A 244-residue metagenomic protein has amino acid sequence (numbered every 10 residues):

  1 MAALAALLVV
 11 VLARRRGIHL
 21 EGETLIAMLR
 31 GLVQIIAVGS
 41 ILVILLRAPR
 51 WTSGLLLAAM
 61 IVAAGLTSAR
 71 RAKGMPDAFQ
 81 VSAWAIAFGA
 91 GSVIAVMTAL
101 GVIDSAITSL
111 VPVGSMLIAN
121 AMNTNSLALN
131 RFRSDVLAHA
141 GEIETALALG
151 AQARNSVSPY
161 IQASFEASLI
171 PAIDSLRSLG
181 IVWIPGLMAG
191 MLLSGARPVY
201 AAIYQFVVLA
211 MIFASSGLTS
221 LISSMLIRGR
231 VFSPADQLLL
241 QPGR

Functional and structural regions predicted by a protein language model:
M1-A2, T52-L56, K73-A128: Loop-to-helix entry region at the N-terminal start of transmembrane alpha-helices in multi-pass membrane transporters
V10-G22, A64-G74: C-terminal ends of transmembrane helices
V10-V11, G39-I44, I61-L66, G91-A99 (+2 more regions): Alpha-helical transmembrane segments of multipass membrane proteins
H19-V43, R50: Loop-to-helix transition at the N-terminal end of transmembrane alpha-helices
I35-I36, R47-M75: Active-site cofactor/substrate anionic-group-binding motifs, chiefly glycine- and Lys/Arg-rich phosphate-binding loops
R131-S168: Short cytoplasmic-facing helical segments at TM-TM junctions of multi-pass membrane proteins
D174-V199, I203, T219: Non-cytoplasmic
V199-A202, F206-R228: Hydrophobic alpha-helical transmembrane segments of polytopic membrane proteins
